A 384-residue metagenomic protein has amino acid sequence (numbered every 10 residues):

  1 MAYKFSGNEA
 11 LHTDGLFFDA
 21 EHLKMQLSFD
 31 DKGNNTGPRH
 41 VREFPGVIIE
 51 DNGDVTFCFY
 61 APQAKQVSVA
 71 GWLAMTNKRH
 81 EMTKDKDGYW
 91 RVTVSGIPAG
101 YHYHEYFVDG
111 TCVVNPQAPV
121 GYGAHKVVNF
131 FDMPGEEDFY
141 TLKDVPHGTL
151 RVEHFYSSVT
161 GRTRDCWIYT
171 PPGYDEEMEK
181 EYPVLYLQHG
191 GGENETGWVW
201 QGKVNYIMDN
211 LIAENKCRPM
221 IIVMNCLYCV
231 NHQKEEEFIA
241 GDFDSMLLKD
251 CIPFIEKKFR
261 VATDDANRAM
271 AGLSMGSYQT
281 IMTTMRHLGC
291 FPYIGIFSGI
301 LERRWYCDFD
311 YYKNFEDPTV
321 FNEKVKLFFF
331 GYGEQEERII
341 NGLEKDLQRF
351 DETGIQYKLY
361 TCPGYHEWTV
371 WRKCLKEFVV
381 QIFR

Functional and structural regions predicted by a protein language model:
A2-R79, T83-R384: Non-catalytic cap/lid and distal C-terminal segments of serine-dependent acyl enzymes
